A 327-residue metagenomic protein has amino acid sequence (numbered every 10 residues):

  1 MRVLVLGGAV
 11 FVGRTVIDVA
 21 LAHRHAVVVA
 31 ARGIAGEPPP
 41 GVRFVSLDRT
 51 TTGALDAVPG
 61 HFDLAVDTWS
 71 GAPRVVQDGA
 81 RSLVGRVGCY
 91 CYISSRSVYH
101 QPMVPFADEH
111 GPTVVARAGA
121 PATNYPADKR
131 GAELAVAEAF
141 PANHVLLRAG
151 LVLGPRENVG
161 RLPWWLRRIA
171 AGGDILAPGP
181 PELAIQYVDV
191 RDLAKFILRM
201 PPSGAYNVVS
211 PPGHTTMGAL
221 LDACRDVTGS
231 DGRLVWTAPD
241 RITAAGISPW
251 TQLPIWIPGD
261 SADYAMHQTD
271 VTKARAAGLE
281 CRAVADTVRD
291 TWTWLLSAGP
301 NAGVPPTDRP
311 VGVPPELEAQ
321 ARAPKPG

Functional and structural regions predicted by a protein language model:
V3-H23: N-terminal Rossmann NAD(P)H-binding glycine-rich loop of SDR-like oxidoreductase domains
R14, I34-V87, Y92, V98-H100: NAD(P)H-binding glycine-rich loop region in Rossmannoid oxidoreductase-like domains and their noncatalytic homologs
A26-R32: Conserved glycine-rich Rossmann-like NAD(P)H-binding loop of the short-chain dehydrogenase/reductase
D78-R130, E138-A139, V145: Conserved Rossmann-fold NAD(P)-dependent oxidoreductase catalytic core, especially the SDR/UDP-sugar
E133-R156: Conserved beta-loop-beta element that borders a ligand/cofactor-binding pocket
G160-W165, P178-N207, A219, D286: Substrate-positioning beta->alpha
L166-P178, S230: A short C-terminal helix-loop "cap" of Rossmann-like NAD(P)-dependent dehydrogenase/epimerase domains
R199-A262, D270-T272, D290, G299-G327: Mid/C-terminal beta-alpha module of Rossmann-like enzyme folds, strongest in SDR-family dehydrogenases/epimerases
